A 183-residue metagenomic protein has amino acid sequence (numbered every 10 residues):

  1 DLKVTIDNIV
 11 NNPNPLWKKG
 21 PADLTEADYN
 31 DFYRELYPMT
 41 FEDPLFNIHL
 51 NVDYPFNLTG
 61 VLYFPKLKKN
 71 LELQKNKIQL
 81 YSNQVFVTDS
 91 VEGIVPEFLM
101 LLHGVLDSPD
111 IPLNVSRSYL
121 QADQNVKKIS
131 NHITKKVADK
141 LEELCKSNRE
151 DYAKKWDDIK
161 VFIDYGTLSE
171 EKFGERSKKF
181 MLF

Functional and structural regions predicted by a protein language model:
D1-F183: Conserved GHKL (Bergerat-fold) ATPase module
